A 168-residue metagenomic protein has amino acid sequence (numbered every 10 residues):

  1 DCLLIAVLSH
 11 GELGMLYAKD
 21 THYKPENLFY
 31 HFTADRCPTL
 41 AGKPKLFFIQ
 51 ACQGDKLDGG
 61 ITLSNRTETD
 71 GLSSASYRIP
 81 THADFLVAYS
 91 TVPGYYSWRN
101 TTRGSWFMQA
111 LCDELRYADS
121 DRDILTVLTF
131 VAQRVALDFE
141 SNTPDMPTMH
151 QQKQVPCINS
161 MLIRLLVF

Functional and structural regions predicted by a protein language model:
D1-F168: Cysteine endopeptidase catalytic domains of the caspase/legumain-like
